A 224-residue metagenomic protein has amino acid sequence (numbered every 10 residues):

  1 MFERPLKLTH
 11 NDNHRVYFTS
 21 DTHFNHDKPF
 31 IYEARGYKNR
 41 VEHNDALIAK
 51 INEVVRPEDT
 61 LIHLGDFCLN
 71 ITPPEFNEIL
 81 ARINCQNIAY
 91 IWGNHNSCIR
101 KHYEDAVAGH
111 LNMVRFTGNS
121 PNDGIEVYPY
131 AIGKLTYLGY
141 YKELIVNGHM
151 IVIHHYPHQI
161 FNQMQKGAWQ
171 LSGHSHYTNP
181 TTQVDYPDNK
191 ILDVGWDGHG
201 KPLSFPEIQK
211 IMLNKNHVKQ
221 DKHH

Functional and structural regions predicted by a protein language model:
M1-K38, D193-H224: Acidic, histidine-bearing metal-coordination/catalytic regions of metal-dependent phosphoesterases
E3-R4, L47-K50, P74-I79, L138-Y140 (+2 more regions): A generic local structural motif
N11, A49-K50, R56, I145 (+1 more regions): Residue-level detector of transmembrane insertion/anchoring sites
N13, E58, C85-N87, G148 (+1 more regions): A general structural motif
Y17-T19, F24-L138: Core catalytic region of metal-dependent phosphoesterases/phosphodiesterases, especially metallo-beta-lactamase-like
A108-K222: Conserved beta-sheet core of the metallophosphoesterase superfamily
